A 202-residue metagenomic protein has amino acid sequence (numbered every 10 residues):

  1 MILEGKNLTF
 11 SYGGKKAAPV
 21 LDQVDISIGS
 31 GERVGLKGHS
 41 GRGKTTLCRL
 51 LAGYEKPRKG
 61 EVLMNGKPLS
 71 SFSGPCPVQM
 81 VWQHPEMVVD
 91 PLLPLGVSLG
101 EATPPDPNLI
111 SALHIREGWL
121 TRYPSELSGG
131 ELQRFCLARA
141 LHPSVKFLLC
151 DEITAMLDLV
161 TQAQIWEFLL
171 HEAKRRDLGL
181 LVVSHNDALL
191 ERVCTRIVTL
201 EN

Functional and structural regions predicted by a protein language model:
M1-G5, T9-Q23: A short, flexible loop at the N-terminus of ABC-type nucleotide-binding domains that lies
K37-H39: The feature captures the beta-strand-to-loop junction immediately N-terminal to the Walker
A52: Helix-to-loop junction immediately C-terminal to a conserved catalytic motif
K67-Q79, L93, V97: ABC ATPase NBD coupling module
H84, P91-D106: Q-loop/switch helix immediately C-terminal to the Walker
Y123-L127, E131: Conserved ABC ATPase signature
L137, L149: Hydrophobic anchor residue at the start of the ABC signature
